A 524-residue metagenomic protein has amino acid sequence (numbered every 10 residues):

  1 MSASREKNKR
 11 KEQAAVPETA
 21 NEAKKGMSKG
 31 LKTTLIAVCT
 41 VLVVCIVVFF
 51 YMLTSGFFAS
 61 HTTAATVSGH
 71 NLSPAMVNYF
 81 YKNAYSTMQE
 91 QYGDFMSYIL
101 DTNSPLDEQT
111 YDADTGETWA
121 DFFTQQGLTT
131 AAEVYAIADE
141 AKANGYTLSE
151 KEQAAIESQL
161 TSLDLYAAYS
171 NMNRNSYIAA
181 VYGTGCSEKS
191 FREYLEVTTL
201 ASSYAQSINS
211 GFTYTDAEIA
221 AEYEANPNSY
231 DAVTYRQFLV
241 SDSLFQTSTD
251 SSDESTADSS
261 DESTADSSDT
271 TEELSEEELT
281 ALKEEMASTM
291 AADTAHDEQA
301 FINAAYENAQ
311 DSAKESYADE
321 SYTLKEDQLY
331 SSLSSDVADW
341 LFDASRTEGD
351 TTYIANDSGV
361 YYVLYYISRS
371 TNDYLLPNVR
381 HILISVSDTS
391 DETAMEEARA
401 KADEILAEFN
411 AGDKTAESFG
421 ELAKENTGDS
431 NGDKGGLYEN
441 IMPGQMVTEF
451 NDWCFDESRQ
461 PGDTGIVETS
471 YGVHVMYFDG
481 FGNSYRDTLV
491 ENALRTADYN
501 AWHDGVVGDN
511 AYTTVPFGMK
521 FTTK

Functional and structural regions predicted by a protein language model:
S2-R5: Membrane-embedded alpha-helical bundles of multi-pass transporters/translocases, especially carrier/permease families
N8, E12-S60, Y177-T280, Q328-A400 (+3 more regions): PPIase-associated folding chaperone regions across multiple families
G56-K189: N-terminal targeting/tethering segments
S73-P74, S86-F95, F245-T249, T389-E392 (+1 more regions): Short, solvent-exposed loop/turn elements at domain surfaces
Y81-A84, M88, A131, Y135 (+18 more regions): Sec/Tat-exported extracytoplasmic proteins
T102-A113, K314-Y322, E326-S335, D339-A344 (+1 more regions): Surface-exposed intrinsically disordered loops and tails
E284-D336, E404-T448, D479-G480: Peptidyl-prolyl cis-trans isomerase
